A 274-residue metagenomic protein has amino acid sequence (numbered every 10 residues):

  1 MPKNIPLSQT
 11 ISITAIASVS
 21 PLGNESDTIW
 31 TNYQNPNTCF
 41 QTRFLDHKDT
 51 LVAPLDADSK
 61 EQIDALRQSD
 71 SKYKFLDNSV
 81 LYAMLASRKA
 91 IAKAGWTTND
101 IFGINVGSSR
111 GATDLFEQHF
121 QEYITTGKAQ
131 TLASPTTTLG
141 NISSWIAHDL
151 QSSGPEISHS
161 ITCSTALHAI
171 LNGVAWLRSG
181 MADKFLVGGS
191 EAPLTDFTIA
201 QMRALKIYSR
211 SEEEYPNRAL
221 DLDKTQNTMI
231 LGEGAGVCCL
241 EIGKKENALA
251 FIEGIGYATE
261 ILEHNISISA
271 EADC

Functional and structural regions predicted by a protein language model:
I5-I16, S26-D27, T31-T50, E213-C274: Condensing-enzyme catalytic core mediating Claisen C-C bond formation in acyl metabolism
T10-I13, I101-N105, A182-V187, A219 (+1 more regions): Short glycine-aspartate micro-motif
I13, N37-S160, P193-T198: Conserved beta-ketoacyl condensing-enzyme motif
V19, S108-G111, I161-T165, G189-L194 (+1 more regions): Acidic, glycine-rich active-site loops and adjacent beta-strand->loop/helix elements that engage anionic groups
L22-N24: Cytochrome P450 core scaffold surrounding the K-helix E-X-X-R motif and the conserved "meander" helix-loop region
D27-T31, E117-A129, I146, W176-S179 (+1 more regions): A glycine- and small-aliphatic-rich helix-loop capping segment at beta-alpha/alpha-beta transitions that lines
R67-L85, Q130-T138, I157-H168, A219-G236 (+1 more regions): Active-site pocket-shaping loop/turn-to-helix segments
A83-K93, L139-I142, A147-L150, P155-E191 (+1 more regions): Active-site-proximal alpha-helical scaffold in enzymes
